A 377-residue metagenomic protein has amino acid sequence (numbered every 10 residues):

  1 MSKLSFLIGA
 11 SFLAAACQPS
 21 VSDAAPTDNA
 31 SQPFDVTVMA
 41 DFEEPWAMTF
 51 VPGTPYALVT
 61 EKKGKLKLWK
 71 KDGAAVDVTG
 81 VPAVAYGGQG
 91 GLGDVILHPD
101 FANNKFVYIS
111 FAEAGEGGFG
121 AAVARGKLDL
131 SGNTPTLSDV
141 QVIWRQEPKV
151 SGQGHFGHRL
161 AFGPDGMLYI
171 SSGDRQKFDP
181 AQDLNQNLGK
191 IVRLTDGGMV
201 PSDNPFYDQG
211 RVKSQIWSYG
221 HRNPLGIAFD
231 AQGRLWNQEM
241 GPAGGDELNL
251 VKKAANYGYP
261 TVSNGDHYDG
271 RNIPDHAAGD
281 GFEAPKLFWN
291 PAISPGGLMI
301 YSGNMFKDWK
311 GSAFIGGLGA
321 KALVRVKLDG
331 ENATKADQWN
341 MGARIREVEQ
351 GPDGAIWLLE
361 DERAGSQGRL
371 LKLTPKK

Functional and structural regions predicted by a protein language model:
S2-G9: Sec-dependent signal peptide recognition, specifically the positively charged N-region followed immediately by
A15-A16: C-terminal motif of bacterial Sec signal peptides marking the signal peptidase cleavage site
P19-F178, G226-A228, R234-N237, G241 (+2 more regions): Acidic, Gly/Ser/Thr-rich repeat motifs that build Ca2+-stabilized beta-propeller blades
V76-G90, S138-F156, D196-W217, Y259-N290: Surface-exposed loop and turn segments in beta-propeller and other repeat-based domains that flank or scaffold
A121-G132, L184-G197, V251-K252: Beta-propeller blade signature
I170-L188, G245-V251, G368: Short, conserved, GDST-rich strand-edge loop motifs in beta-rich repeat architectures
V212-E247: Repeat-solenoid scaffold signature
H221, N332-P352: Conserved blade-ending motifs and adjacent loop-strand segments that build the rim/top face of beta-propeller domains
